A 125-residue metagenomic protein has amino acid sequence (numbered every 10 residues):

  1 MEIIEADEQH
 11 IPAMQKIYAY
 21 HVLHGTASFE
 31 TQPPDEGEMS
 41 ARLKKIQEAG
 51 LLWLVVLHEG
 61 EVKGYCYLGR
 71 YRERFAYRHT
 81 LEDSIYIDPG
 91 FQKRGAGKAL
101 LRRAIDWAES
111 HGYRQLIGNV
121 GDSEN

Functional and structural regions predicted by a protein language model:
E2, S28, E82-Y86, I117-N119: Short aromatic/hydrophobic contact patches that present stacked aromatics for nucleic-acid/ligand binding
E2-M14: A short beta-loop-alpha structural element at the N-terminal edge of CoA-dependent acyl/N-acetyltransferase catalytic
Q15, A19-L43: Conserved GNAT-fold acetyl-CoA-binding loop/helix
G25, R94, H111-R114: Short coil/turn segments at alpha/beta junctions that flank glycine-rich nucleotide-binding fingerprints
P33-G90, L101-R102: Acetyl-CoA-dependent GNAT
Q92, G118-N125: Conserved beta-strand-loop-alpha-helix junction that forms the acyl-donor binding cleft
K93-D106: Conserved acetyl-CoA-binding loop-helix of GNAT-fold acetyltransferases
A108-G121: Conserved GNAT acetyl-CoA-binding A-motif
